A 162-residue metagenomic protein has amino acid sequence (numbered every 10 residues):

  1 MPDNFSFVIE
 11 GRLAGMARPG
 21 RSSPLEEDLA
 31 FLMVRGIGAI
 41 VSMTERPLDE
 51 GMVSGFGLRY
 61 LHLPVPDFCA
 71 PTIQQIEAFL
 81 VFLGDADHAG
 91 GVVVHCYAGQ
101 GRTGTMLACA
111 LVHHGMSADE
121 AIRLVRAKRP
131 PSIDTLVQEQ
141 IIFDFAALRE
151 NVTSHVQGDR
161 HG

Functional and structural regions predicted by a protein language model:
M1-V93, L107-G162: Cys-dependent protein tyrosine phosphatase-like superfamily
C96: Short cysteine clusters
G99: Conserved G/P- and acidic residue-centered "switch" motifs that form tight phosphate/ATP-binding loops in soluble
R102-T105: Transmembrane helix boundary and interhelical junction motifs in multipass membrane proteins
